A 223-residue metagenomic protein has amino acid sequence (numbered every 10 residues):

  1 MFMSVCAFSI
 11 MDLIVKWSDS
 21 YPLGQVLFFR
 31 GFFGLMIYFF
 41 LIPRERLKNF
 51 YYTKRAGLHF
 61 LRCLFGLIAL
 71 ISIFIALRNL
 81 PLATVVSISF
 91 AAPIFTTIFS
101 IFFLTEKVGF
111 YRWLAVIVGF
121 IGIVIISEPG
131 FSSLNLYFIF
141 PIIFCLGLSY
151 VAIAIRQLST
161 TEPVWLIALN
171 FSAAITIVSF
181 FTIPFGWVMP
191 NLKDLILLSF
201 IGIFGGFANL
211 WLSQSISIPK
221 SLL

Functional and structural regions predicted by a protein language model:
M1-C6, L35-L61, F110, T160 (+2 more regions): Membrane-interface interhelical linkers
M1-Q25, S133-Q157, L197-F207, W211: Glycine-/small-residue-enriched transmembrane alpha-helix faces in small-molecule transporters and effluxers
V5-S9, F39, C63-I71, P93-I98 (+4 more regions): Hydrophobic/small/kink-forming positions within alpha-helical transmembrane segments of polytopic membrane proteins
S20-Q25, S72-S89, T160-W165, L212-L223: Structural motif at transmembrane-helix junctions in multi-pass transporters
F33-I37, I88-F102, I117-V118, A173-V178: Alpha-helical transmembrane segments of compact multi-pass small-molecule transporters, enriched in specific families
I73-I75, A92-L114, F185-G186: C-terminal transmembrane-helix exit sites in multi-pass transporters
I75-L80, E128-L136, Q157-T160, P184-L192: Membrane-interface helix caps and helix-loop-helix hairpins in membrane proteins
Y111-E128, L146: Hydrophobic transmembrane alpha-helices of multi-pass small-molecule transport proteins
